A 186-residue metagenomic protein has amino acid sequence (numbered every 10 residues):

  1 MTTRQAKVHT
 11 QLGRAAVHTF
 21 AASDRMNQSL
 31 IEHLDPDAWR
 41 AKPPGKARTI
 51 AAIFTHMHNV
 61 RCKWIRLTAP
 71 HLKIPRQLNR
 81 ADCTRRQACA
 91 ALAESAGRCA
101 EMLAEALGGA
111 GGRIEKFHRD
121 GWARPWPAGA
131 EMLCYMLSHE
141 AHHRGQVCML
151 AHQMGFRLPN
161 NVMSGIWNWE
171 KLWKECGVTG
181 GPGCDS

Functional and structural regions predicted by a protein language model:
M1-V8: N-terminal intrinsically disordered/low-complexity leader segments
T2, G13, V17-E32, P36-R80 (+1 more regions): Short, contiguous alpha-helical
V8, L12-R14, G108: Active-site-proximal helix-loop elements at catalytic-domain edges
R66-G108: Helix-adjacent hinge/juxtasegments
M102-G111, T179-S186: Juxtamembrane/interfacial segments around transmembrane helices
E105-A123: Acidic catalytic patch
